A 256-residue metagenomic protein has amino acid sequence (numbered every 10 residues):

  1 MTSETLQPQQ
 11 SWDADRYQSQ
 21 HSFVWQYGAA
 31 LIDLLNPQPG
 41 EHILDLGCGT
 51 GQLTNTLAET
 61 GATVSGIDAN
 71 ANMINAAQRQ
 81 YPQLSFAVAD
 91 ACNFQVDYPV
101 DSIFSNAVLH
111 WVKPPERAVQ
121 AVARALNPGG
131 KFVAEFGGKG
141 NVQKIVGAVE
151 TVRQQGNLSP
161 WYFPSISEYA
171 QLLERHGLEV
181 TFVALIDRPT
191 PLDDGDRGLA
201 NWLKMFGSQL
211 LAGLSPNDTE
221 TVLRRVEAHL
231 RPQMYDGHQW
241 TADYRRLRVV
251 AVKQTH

Functional and structural regions predicted by a protein language model:
M1-E41, Q52-T56, M73-A76, Q80: Conserved class I S-adenosyl-L-methionine
H42-F94: Class I SAM-dependent methyltransferase SAM/SAH-binding core
C92-I103: A short acidic, Gly/Pro-enriched loop at the edge of an enzyme's catalytic core that lines a small-molecule cofactor
S102-P115: A short SAM/SAH-binding and catalytic strip from SAM-dependent methyltransferases
V112-K113, L126-P128: Helix-to-beta-strand junctions that scaffold the AdoMet/dcAdoMet cofactor pocket in Class I SAM-dependent enzymes
E116, G129-D194: Conserved catalytic/acceptor-binding region of the Class I
T181-G237: C-terminal helical/coil "lid" or tail adjacent to the Rossmann-like core of SAM-dependent
R246-H256: Core SAM-dependent methyltransferase catalytic element
